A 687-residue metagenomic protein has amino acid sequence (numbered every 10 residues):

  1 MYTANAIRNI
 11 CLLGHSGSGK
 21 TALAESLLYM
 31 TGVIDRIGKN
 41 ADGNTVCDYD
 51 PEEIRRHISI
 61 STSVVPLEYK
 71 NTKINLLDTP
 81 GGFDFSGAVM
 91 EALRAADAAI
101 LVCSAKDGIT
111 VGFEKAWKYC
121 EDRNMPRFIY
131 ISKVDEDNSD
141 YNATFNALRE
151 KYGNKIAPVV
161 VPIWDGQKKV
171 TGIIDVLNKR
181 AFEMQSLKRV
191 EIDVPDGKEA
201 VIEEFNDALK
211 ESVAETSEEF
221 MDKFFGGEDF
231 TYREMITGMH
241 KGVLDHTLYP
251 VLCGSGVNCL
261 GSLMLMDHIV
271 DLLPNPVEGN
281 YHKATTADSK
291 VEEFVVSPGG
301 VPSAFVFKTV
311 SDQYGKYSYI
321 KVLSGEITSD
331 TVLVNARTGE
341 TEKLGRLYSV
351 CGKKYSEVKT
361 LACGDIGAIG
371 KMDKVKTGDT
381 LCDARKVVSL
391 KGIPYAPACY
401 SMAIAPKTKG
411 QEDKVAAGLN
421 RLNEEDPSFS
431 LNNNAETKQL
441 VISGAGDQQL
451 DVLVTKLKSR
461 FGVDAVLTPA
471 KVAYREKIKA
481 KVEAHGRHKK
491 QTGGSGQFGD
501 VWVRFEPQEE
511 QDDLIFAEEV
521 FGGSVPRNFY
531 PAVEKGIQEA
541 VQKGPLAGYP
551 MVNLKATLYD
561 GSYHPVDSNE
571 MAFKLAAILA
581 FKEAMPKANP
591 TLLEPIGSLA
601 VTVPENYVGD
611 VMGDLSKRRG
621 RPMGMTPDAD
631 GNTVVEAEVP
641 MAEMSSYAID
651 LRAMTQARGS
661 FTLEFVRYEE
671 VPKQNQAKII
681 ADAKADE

Functional and structural regions predicted by a protein language model:
M1-E687: Structural and coupling elements of P-loop NTPases
